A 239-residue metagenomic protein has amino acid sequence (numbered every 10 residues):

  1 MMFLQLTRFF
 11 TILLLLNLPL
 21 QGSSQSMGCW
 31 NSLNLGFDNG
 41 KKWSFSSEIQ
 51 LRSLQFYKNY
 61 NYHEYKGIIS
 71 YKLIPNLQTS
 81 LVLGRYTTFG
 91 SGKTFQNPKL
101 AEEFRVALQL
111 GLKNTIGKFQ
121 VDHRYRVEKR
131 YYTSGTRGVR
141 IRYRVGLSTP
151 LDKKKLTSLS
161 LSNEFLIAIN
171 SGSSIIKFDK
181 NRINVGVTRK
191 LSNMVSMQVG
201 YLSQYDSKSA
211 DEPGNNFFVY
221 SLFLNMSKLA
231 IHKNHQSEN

Functional and structural regions predicted by a protein language model:
M1-C29: Bacterial Sec-dependent N-terminal signal peptides
Q25-V82, Y86-F89: Start-of-domain marker
M27-C29, N61-H63, E102-V106, R137-I141 (+2 more regions): Residues that define the transmembrane beta-barrel architecture of outer-membrane proteins
L33-F37, G67-Y71, L108-N114, V127 (+3 more regions): Residues on the lipid-exposed face of transmembrane beta-strands in outer-membrane beta-barrel proteins
K41-S47, N76-L81, G117-V121, K154-S158 (+2 more regions): Repeated loop/turn-to-beta-strand initiation elements of outer-membrane beta-barrel proteins
I49-Q55, L83-F89, N114-I116, V127-Y131 (+3 more regions): Transmembrane beta-strands of outer-membrane beta-barrel pores
A107-L110, N215-N239: Outer-membrane beta-barrel "beta-signal"
Q120-D206: Outer-membrane beta-barrel transmembrane domain signature
